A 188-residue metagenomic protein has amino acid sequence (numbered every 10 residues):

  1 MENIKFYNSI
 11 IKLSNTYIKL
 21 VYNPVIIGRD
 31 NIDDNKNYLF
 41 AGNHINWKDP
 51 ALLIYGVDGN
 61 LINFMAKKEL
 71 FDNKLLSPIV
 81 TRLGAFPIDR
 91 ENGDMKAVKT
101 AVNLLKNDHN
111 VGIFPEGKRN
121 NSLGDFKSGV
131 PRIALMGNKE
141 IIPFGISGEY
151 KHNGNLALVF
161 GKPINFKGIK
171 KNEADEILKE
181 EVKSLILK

Functional and structural regions predicted by a protein language model:
M1-F6, K36, K96-K188: Non-catalytic C-terminal accessory region of glycerolipid acyltransferases and related lyso-lipid remodeling enzymes
M1-G28, L52, N73-L83: A transmembrane-helix-recognition feature enriched in membrane-embedded lipid enzymes and envelope glyco-/phospholipid
S14, R82-P87, F114-K118: Short, basic, glycine/proline-bearing loop/turn elements
Y17, V57, V80, L104 (+1 more regions): A generic structural signal for well-ordered alpha-helical segments
Y22, L61-I62, A85, L156-L158: Small-molecule pocket liners
V25, N92-V98: Glycine-rich, highly charged phosphate/nucleotide-binding loops
I26-I27, F86-D89, F166: Short acidic-hydrophobic, aromatic-tinged amphipathic segments that line or gate anion-handling sites
D33-N92: Catalytic core of membrane glycerolipid acyltransferases/transacylases, capturing the structured, soluble-facing
